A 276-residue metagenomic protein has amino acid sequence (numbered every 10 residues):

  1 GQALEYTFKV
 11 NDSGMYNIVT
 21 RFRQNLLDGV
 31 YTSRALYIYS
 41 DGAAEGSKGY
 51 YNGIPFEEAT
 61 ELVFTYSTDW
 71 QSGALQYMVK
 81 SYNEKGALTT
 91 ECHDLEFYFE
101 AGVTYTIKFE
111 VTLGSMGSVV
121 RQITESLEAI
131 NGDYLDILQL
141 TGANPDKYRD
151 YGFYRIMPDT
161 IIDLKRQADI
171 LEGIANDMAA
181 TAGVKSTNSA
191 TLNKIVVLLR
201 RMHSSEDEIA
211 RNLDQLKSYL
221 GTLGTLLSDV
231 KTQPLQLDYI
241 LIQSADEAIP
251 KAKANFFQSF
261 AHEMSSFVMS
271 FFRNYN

Functional and structural regions predicted by a protein language model:
G1-K251, N255-F267: Extracytoplasmic
S270-N276: Glycine- and small hydrophobic-enriched segments that form the cores of compact globular domains
